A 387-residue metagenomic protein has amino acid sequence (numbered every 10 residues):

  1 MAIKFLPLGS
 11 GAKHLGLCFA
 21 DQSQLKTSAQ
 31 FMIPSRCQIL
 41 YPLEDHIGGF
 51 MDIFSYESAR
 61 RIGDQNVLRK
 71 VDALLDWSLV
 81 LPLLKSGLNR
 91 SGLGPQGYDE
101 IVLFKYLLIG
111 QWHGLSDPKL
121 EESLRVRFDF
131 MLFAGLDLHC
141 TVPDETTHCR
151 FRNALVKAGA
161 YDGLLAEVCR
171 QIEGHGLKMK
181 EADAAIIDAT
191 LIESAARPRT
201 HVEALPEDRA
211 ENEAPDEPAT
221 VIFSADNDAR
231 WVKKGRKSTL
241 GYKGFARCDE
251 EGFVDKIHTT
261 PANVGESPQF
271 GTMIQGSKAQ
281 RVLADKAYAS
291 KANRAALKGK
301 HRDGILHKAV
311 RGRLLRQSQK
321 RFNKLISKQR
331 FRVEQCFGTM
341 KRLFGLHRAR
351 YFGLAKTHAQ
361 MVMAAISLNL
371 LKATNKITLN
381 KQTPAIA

Functional and structural regions predicted by a protein language model:
A2-L6, C18-S78, P82, L379-A387: Charged, often Cys/His-bearing segments associated with DNA-binding zinc-finger transcription factors
G9-G11, G16: Residue-identity detector for glycine
R61-H113: Basic, short loop/linker segments at the boundary and entry of helix-turn-helix/winged-helix-like folds
D76, G94-I101, C140-P143, H358-V362 (+1 more regions): Secondary-structure capping and boundary motifs in well-ordered enzyme cores
D99, E122-R125, L136, P143-G299 (+1 more regions): Polybasic low-complexity intrinsically disordered regions
L132-C149, R311-S318: Phosphate-backbone recognition surface of nucleic-acid-processing proteins
K286-A355, A359: Helix-centered, glycine/charged polyanion-binding patches within enzymatic domains that contact phosphate-containing
R350-K381, A387: C-terminal extensions of enzymes
